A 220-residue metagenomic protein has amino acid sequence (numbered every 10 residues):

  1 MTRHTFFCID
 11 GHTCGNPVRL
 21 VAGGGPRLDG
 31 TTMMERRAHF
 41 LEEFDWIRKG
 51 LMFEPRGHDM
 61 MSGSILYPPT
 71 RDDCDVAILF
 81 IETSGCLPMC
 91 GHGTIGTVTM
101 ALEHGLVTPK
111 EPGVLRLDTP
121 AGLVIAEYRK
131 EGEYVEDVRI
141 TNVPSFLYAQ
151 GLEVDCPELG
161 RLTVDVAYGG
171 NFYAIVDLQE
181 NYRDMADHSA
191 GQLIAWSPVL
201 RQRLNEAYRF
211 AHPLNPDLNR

Functional and structural regions predicted by a protein language model:
M1-M89, G96-R220: Active-site proximal loop and beta-alpha junction motif in alpha/beta enzyme cores
